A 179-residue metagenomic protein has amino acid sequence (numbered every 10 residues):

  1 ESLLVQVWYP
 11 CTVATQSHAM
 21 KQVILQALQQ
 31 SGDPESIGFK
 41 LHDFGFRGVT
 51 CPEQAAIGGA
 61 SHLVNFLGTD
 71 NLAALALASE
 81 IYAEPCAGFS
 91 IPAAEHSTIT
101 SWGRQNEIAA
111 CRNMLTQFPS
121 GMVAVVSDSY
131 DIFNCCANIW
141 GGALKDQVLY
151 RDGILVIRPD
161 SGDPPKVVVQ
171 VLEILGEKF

Functional and structural regions predicted by a protein language model:
E1-F179: Buried, small/hydrophobic-residue-enriched core segments of structured protein domains
